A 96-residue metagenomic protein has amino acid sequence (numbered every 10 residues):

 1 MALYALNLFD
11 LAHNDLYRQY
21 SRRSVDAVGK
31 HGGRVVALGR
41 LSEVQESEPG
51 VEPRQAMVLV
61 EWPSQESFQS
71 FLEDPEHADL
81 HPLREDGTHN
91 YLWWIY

Functional and structural regions predicted by a protein language model:
M1-P75, W93-Y96: Short S/T/G/P-rich N-terminal loop/turn motif that feeds into the first structured element of a domain
R84-Y96: C-terminal end-helix/capping segment
